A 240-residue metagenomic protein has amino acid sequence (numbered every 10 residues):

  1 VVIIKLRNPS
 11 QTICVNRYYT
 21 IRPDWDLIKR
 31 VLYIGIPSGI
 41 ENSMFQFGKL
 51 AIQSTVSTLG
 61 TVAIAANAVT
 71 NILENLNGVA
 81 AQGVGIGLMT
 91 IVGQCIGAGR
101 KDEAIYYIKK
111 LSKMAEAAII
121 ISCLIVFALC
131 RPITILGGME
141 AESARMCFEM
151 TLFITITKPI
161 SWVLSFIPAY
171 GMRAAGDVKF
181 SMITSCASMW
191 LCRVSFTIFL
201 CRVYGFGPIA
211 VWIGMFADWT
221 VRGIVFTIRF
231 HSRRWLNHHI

Functional and structural regions predicted by a protein language model:
V1, T20-A51, T55, L76 (+5 more regions): Hydrophobic faces of transmembrane alpha-helices in multi-pass small-molecule transporters and flippases across diverse
V1-I36, V92-K158, C201-I240: Short alpha-helical transmembrane segments in multi-pass integral membrane proteins
V1-V2, Q82-G85, I154-A174, F180-C192 (+2 more regions): Short runs within selected transmembrane alpha-helices of multi-pass transporters and secretion channels
L6, Q46, F127-A128, L136 (+3 more regions): Conserved catalytic core of Hanks-type protein kinase domains
S38, N42, A51, A63 (+9 more regions): Short, flexible micro-motifs
S43-F47, I119-F127, W190, V194 (+1 more regions): Hydrophobic positions within alpha-helical transmembrane segments of bacterial inner-membrane proteins
S43-L76, Q94-C95, P132-A141, C201-Y204: Helix-terminus/linker motif at the lipid-water interface of multi-pass membrane proteins
I64-C130, W162-C186: Small-residue-rich hydrophobic transmembrane alpha-helices
